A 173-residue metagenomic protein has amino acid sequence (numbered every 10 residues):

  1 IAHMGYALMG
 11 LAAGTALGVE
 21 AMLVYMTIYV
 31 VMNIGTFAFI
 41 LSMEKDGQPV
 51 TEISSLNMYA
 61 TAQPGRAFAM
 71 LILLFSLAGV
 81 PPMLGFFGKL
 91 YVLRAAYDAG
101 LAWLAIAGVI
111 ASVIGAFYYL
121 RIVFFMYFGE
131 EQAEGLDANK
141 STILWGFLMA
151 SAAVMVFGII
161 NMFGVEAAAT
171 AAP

Functional and structural regions predicted by a protein language model:
A2-P173: Alpha-helical transmembrane segments of multi-pass membrane proteins predominantly involved in bioenergetics
